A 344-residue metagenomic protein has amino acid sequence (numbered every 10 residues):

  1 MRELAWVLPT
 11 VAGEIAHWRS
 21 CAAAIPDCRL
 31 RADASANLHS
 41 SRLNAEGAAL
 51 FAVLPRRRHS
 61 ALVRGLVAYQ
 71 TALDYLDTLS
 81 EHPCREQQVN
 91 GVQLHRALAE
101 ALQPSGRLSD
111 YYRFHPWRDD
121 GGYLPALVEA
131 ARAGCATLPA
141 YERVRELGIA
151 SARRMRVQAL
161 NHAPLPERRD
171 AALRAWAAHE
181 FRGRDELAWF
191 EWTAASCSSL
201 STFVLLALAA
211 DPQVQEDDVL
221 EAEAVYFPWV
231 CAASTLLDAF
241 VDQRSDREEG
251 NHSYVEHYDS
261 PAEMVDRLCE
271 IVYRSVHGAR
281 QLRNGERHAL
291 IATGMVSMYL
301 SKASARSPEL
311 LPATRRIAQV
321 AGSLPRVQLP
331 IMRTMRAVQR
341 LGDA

Functional and structural regions predicted by a protein language model:
L8, E14-A48, L62-V63, Q93-R244 (+1 more regions): All-alpha helical catalytic cores of prenyl diphosphate-utilizing isoprenoid enzymes
A48-S60: Post-signal peptide N-terminal segment of secreted/secretory-pathway proteins
A72-P83, S234-S245: Acidic (Asp/Glu-rich) catalytic motifs at the cytosolic membrane interface
S80-V92: Short, glycine/acidic-rich hinge or "gate" loops at secondary-structure transitions that mediate conformational
Q243-Y258, T314: Active/binding-pocket-proximal capping segment
H252-H277, I291-K302: C-terminal, helix-dominated tail/subdomain
L282-G294: Transmembrane helix-loop-helix
G294-A344: Acidic, carboxylate-rich catalytic segments that either coordinate divalent cations
